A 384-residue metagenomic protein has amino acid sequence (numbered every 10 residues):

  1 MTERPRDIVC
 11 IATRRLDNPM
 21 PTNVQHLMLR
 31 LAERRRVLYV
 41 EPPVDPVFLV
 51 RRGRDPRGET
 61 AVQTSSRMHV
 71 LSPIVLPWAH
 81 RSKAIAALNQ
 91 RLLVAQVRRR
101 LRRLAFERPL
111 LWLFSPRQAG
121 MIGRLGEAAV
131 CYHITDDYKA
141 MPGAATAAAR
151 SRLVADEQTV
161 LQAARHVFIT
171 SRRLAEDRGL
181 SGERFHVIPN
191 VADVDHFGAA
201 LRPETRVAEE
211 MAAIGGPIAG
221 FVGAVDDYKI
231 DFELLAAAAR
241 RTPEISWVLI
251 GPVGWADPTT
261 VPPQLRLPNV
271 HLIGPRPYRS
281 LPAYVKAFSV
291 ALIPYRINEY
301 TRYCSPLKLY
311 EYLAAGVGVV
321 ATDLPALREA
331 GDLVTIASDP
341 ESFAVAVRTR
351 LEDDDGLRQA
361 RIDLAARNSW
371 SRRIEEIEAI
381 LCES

Functional and structural regions predicted by a protein language model:
N18-T22, R279-Y284, A291-A314, A321-G331: Nucleotide-sugar-dependent
L27, A95-R102, G123-R124, A148-V167: Membrane-proximal helix-turn-helix segments that form the acceptor-binding/catalytic region of lipid-linked
T170-R173, I188-A200: Carbohydrate-associated surface elements
E210-K229, A236, A366: Conserved donor-binding/catalytic core segment of Leloir-type glycosyltransferases
S246-T259: Glycosyltransferase donor-sugar binding loop
P258-V285: Nucleotide-activated donor-binding/catalytic signature segment of Leloir-type glycosyltransferases, i.e., the conserved
R328-T349: Change "using UDP/GDP/dTDP sugars" to "using nucleotide sugars
E352-L381: A charged, aromatic-enriched C-terminal amphipathic alpha-helix characteristic of glycosyltransferases across folds
